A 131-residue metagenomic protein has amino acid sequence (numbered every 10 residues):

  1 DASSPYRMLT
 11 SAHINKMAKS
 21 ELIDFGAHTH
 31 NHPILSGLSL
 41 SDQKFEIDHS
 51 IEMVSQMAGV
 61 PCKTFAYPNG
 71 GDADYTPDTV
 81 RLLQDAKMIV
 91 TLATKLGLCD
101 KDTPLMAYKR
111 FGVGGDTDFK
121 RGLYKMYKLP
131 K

Functional and structural regions predicted by a protein language model:
D1-A2, K19, V113, K128: Generic surface-pattern signal
D1-S11: Juxtamembrane helix-loop-helix connectors linking adjacent transmembrane helices in multi-pass membrane enzymes
L9-G26, Q56, Q84, C99-D102: Acidic (Asp/Glu)-rich catalytic clusters
H30-P33, G37-K131: C-terminal active-site subregion of NodB/CE4 polysaccharide deacetylases
